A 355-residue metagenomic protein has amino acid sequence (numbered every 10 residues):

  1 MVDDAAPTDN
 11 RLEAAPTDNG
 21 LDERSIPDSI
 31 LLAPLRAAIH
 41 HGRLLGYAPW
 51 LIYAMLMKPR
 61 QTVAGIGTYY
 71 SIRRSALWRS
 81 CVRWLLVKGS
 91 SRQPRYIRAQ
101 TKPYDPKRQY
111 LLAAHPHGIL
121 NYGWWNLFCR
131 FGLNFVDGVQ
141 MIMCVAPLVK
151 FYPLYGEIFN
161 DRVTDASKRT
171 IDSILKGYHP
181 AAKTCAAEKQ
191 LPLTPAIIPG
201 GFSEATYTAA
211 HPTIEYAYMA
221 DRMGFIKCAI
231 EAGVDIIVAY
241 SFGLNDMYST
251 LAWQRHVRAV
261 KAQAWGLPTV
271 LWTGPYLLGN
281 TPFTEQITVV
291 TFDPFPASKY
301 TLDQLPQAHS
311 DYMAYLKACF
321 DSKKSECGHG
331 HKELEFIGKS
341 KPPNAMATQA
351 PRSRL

Functional and structural regions predicted by a protein language model:
V2-T17, L21, K176-G177, A181-L355: Non-catalytic C-terminal accessory region of glycerolipid acyltransferases and related lyso-lipid remodeling enzymes
S25-T68: Alpha-helical bilayer-embedded segments of polytopic membrane proteins, i.e., transmembrane/intramembrane helices
M55-I72, L77-W78, Y276-L278, S325-G328 (+1 more regions): Extended, polar/charged low-complexity intrinsically disordered and coiled-coil segments in eukaryotic
T62-W78, G89, P106-A187, G201-A220 (+1 more regions): Catalytic core of membrane glycerolipid acyltransferases/transacylases, capturing the structured, soluble-facing
L77-A99: N-terminal topogenic membrane-targeting module
Q93, Q109, Q140, T194 (+1 more regions): A residue-level signal for beta-strand positions that form part of recognition/binding surfaces within mature
Q93-P94, A166-D172, E326-E333: Cytochrome P450 fold signature focused on the C-terminal beta-domain
Q100-Y104: A short acidic-Thr-Gly-centered motif at the start of a beta-strand
